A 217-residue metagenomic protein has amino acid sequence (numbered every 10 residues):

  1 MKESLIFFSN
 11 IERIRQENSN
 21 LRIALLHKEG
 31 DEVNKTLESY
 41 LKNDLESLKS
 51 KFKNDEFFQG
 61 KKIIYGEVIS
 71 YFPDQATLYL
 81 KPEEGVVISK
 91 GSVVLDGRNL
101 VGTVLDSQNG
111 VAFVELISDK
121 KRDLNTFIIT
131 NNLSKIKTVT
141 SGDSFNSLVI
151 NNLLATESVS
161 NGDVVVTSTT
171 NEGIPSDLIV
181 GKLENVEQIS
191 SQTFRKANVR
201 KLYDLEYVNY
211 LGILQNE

Functional and structural regions predicted by a protein language model:
M1-E217: Extracytoplasmic/periplasmic terminal helices and flexible tails
